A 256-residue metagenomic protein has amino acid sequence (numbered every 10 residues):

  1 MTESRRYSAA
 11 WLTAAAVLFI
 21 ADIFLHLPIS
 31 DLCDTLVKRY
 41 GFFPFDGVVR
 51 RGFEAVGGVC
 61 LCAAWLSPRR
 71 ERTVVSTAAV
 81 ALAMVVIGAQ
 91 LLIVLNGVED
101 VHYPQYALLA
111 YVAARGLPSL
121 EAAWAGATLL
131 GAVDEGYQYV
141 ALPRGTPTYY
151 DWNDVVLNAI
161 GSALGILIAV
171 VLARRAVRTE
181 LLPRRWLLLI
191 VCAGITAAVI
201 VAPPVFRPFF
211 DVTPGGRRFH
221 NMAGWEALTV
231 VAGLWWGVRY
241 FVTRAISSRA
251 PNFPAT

Functional and structural regions predicted by a protein language model:
M1-P143, P147, W152, I166-T256: Bulky hydrophobic segments
D154, N158-I166: Compact recognition or signaling/catalytic modules
